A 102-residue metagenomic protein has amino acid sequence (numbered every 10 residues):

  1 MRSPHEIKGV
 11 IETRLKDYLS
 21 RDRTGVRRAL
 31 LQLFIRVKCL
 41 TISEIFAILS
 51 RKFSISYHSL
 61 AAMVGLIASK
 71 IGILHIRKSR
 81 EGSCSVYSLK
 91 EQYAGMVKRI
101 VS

Functional and structural regions predicted by a protein language model:
R2-L31: Short alpha-helical segments that sit at the start of domains
R23, K78-V101: Short, cationic-aromatic polyanion-contact patches
F34-E44, S54-I55: Short capping segments at the starts of secondary-structure elements
A47, R51: Alpha-helical residues within the helix-turn-helix
S54-S69: Short amphipathic alpha-helical interaction segments
A68-R80: A short, conserved structural fragment
